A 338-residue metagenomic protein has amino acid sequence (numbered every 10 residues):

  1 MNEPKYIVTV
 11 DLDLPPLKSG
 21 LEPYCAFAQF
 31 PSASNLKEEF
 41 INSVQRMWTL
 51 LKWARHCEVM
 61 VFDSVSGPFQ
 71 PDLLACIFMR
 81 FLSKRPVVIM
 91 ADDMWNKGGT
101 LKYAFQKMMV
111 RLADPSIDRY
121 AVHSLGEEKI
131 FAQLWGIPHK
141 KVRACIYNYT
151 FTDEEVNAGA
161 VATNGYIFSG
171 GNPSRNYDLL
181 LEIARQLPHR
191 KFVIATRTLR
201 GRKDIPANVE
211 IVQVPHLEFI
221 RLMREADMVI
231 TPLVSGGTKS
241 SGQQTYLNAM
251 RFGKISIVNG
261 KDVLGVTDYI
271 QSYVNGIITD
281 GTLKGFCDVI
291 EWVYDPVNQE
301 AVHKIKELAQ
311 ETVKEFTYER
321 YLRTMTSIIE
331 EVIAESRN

Functional and structural regions predicted by a protein language model:
W48-H56, F81-L82, T100-Y120: Membrane-proximal helix-turn-helix segments that form the acceptor-binding/catalytic region of lipid-linked
P86-Y103: A short, histidine- and acid-enriched strand-loop-helix "catalytic/donor-clamping" loop that lines the nucleotide-sugar
D118-A132, I137-E155: Donor nucleotide-sugar binding/catalytic pocket of nucleotide-sugar-dependent glycosyltransferases
F151-D153, G159-A207, I211-F219: Conserved catalytic-core segment of nucleotide-activated headgroup transferases in glycan assembly
K203-D204, K261-Y273, I277-I278: Short acidic/histidine- and often glycine-rich active-site loop of Leloir-type glycosyltransferases that engages
T231-N248, I257-D268: Nucleotide-sugar-dependent
I270-K284, E291-N298: Conserved acidic donor-binding segment of nucleotide-sugar-dependent glycosyltransferases
G281, A301-E330: A charged, aromatic-enriched C-terminal amphipathic alpha-helix characteristic of glycosyltransferases across folds
